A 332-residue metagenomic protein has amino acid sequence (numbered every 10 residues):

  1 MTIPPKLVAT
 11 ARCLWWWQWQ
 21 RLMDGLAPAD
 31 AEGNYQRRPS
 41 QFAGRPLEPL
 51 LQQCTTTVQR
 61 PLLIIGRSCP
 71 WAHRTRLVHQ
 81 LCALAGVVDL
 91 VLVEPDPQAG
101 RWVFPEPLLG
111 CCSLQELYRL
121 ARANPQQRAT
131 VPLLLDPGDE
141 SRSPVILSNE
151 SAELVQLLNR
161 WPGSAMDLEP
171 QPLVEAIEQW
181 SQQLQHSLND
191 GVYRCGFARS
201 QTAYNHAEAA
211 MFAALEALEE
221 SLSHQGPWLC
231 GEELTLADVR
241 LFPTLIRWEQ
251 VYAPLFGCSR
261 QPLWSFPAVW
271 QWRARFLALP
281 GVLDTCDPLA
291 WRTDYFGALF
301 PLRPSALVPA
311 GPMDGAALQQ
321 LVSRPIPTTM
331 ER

Functional and structural regions predicted by a protein language model:
M1-E219, S223-L229, F300-R332: GST-like domain detector, emphasizing the conserved glutathione-binding G-site in the N-terminal thioredoxin-like
C69, S151, D238-F242, F266: Short alpha-helical patches at coil-to-helix transitions and adjacent helical residues in well-structured domains
L92-P95, Q171, H206-A209, A253-W272: Short alpha-helical "patches" and their helix-cap loops
T130-P132, P243, P267, P280: Proline-centered helix-kink/hinge sites
S164, E220-E232, A253-L255, P280-C286: Surface-exposed helix-capping loop/turn segments at secondary-structure junctions
W180-Q183, F242, P288-L289: Short acidic/histidine-centered micro-motifs embedded in hydrophobic/aromatic stretches that mark compact functional
L229-L255, P262, F276: GST superfamily/GST-like fold recognition
W264-L299: A contiguous, mid-protein "functional segment" used to position or interact with cofactors/ions or partner subunits
